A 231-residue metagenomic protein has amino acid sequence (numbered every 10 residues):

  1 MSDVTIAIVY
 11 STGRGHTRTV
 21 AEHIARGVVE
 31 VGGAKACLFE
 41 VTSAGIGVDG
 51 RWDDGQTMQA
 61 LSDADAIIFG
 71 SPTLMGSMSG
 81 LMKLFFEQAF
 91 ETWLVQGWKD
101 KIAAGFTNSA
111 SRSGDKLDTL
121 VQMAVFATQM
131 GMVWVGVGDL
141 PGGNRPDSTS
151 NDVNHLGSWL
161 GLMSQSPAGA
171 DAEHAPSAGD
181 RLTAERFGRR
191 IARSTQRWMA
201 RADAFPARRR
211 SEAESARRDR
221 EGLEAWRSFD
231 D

Functional and structural regions predicted by a protein language model:
M1-W98, A170-D231: N-terminal beta1-alpha1-beta2 submodule of the flavodoxin-like/Rossmannoid cofactor-binding fold
R14-H16, S71, S77, L81 (+5 more regions): Gly/Ser/Thr-rich helix-start
I102-N154: Short, glycine-/small-residue-rich phosphate/pyrophosphate-handling segment
N108-R112, L162-P176: Phosphate-binding/catalytic loops
V121, S158, A178: Glycine-rich phosphate-binding loop at the start of an alpha helix
S150-P167: Short glycine/proline-rich, acidic loop/turn segments that cap or connect secondary-structure elements
